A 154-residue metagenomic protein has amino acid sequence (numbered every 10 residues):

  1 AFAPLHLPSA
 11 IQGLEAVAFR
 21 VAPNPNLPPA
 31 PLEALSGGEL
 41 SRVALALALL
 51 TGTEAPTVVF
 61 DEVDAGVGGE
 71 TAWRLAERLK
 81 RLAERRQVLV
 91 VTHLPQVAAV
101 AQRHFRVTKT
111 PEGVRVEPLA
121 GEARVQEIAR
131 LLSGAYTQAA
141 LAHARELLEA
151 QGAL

Functional and structural regions predicted by a protein language model:
A1-A30: Extended helical coiled-coil dimerization/tether regions that scaffold and oligomerize large DNA-maintenance assemblies
P4-H6, V17, E70-L154: C-terminal lobe/lid and adjacent interdomain/linker elements of RecA-like ASCE P-loop ATPase modules
H6-P8, P25-L27, T51-T53, E122 (+1 more regions): Residues that cap or initiate secondary-structure elements
A18-N26, G38-V59, L82: GG-anchored amphipathic helix commonly corresponding to the ABC/SMC/Rad50 NBD signature/C-loop
P31-L35: Conserved ABC ATPase signature
T51-E54, G66-V67, V97-A98: Flexible loop/turn segments at secondary-structure boundaries
V59-E62, V91: Generic enzyme active-site microenvironment
D61-A72: ABC-family nucleotide-binding domains
